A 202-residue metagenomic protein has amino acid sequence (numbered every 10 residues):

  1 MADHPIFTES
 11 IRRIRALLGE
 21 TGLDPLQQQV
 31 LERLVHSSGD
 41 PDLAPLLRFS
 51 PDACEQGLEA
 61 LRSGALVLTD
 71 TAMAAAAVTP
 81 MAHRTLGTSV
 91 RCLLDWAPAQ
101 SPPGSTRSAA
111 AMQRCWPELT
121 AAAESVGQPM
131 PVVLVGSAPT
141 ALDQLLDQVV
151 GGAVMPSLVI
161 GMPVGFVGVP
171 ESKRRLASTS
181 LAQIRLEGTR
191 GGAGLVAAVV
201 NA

Functional and structural regions predicted by a protein language model:
M1-L34, A44, L61-S63, H83 (+1 more regions): Charge-biased, low-complexity intrinsically disordered regions
P45-A60: A short, well-structured juxtamembrane/interface segment
V67-T69, C92, L134-V135, I184-L186: General beta-strand structural signal in soluble alpha/beta enzymes
D70, I160-G161, V199: Buried hydrophobic positions in well-ordered alpha/beta secondary-structure cores of metabolic enzymes
A74-A77, P139-L145, F166-P170, G192-V196: Short glycine/serine/threonine-rich phosphate/pyrophosphate-binding segments that cradle anionic phosphate groups
A82-G127: Long, charge-dense
E118-A122, A141-L158, G168-E171: Feature captures the catalytic cores and cofactor-binding loops of soluble hydro-lyases/lyases that act on carboxylate
S157, V167-A202: C-terminal functional extensions of proteins
